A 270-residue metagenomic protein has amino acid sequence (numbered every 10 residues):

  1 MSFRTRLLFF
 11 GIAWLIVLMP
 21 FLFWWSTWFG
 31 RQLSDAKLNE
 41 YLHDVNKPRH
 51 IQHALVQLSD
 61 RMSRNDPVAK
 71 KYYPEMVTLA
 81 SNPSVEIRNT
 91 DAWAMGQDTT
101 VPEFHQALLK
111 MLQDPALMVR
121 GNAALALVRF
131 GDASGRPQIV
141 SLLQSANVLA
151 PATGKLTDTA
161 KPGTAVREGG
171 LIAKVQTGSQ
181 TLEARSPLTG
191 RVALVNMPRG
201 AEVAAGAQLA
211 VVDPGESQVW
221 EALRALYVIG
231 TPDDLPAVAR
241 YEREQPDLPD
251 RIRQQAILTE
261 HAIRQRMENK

Functional and structural regions predicted by a protein language model:
S2-F3, W28-L42, R64-S81, N89 (+5 more regions): Amphipathic alpha-helical scaffolding segments comprising HEAT/armadillo-like alpha-solenoid repeats
R6-S26: Hydrophobic membrane-insertion alpha-helices, especially the h-region of bacterial N-terminal signal peptides
N46-K47, P83-S84, P115-A116, N147 (+2 more regions): Short inter-helical turns and helix N-cap capping residues of alpha-solenoid HEAT/ARM repeat scaffolds
H50-I51, R88, R120-G121, V219 (+2 more regions): Residue-level detector of extended alpha-helical repeat arrays and alpha-solenoid scaffolds
A54-L55, D91-A92, L109, A123-A124 (+4 more regions): Hydrophobic core positions within HEAT/HEAT-like alpha-solenoid repeats
L58-N65, M95, T99-T100, L127 (+5 more regions): Alpha-solenoid repeat junctions
V140-L156, L171-V192, V211-V212: Short beta-strand-turn/beta-hairpin segments enriched in glycine/proline and small hydrophobics that form edge-strand
T157-V166, V195-G206: Acidic, glycine-anchored pre-beta loop/turn
